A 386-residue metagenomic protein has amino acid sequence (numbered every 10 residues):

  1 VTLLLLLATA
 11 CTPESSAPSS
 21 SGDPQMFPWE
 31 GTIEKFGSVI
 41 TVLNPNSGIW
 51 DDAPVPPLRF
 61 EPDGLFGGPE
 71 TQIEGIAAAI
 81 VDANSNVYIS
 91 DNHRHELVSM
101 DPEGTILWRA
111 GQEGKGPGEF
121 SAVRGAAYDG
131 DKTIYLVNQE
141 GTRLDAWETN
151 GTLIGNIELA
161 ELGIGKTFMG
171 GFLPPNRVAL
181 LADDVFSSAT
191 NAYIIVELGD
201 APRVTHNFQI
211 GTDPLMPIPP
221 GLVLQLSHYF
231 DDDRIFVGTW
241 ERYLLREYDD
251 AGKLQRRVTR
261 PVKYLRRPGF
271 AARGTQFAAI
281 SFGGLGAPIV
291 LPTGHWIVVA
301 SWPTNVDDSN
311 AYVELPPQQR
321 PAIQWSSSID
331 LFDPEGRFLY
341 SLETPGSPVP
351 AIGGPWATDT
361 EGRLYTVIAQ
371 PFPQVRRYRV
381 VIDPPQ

Functional and structural regions predicted by a protein language model:
V1-A10: Bacterial N-terminal signal peptides
C11-Q386: Eukaryotic scaffold repeat domains enriched in small/polar residues
